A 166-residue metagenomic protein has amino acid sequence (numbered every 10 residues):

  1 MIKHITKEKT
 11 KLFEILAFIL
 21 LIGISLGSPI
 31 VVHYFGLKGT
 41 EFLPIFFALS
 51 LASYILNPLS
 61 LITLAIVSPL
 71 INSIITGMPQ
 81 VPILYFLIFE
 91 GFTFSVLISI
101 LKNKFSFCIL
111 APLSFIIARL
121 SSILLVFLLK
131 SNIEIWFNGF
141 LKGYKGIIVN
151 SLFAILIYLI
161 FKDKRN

Functional and structural regions predicted by a protein language model:
I2-I55, L59-S60: Hydrophobic transmembrane alpha-helices
I15-L20, F47, I62-I66, L84-F89 (+3 more regions): Hydrophobic alpha-helical transmembrane segments
I22-I30, V67-G77, S114-L124: Aromatic-anchored segments of alpha-helical transmembrane domains
L37-G39, Q80-Y85, I100-N166: Membrane-embedded alpha-helical hairpins and interfacial helices in multi-pass inner-membrane proteins
T40-A48, A52, Y85-T93, I148: Membrane-embedded alpha-helical segments of multi-pass membrane proteins, especially the transmembrane helices
L49-S50, S73, G91, S95 (+2 more regions): Hydrophobic transmembrane alpha-helices of multi-pass small-molecule transporters
S53-A65, L101-C108: Membrane-helix interface "capping/anchor" motifs
I62-S99: Helix-adjacent hinge/juxtasegments
